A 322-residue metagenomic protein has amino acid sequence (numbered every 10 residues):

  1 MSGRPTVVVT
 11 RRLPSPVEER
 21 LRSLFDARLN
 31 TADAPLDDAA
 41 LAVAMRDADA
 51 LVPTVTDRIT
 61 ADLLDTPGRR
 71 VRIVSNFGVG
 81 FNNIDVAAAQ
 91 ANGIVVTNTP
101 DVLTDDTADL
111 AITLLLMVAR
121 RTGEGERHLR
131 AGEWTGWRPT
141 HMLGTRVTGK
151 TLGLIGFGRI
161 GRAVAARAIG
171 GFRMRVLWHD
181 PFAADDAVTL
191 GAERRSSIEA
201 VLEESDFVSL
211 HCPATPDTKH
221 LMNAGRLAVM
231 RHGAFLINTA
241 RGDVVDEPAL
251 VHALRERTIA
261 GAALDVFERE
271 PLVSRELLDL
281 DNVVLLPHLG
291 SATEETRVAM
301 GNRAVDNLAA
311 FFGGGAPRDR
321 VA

Functional and structural regions predicted by a protein language model:
M1-T97, N223: An N-terminal-biased, well-structured beta-alpha scaffold segment characteristic of Rossmann-like dinucleotide-binding
R11, T54-V55, G78, L210-P213 (+2 more regions): Glycine-rich, N-terminal phosphate-binding loop of Rossmann-like dinucleotide-binding domains
D49-A50, I73, F207, F235 (+2 more regions): Short, Asp-centered acidic motifs that coordinate Mg2+ and/or phosphate in catalytic or ligand-binding sites
I59-D62, L177, P181-E276: Rossmann-like adenosine-cofactor binding region
P67-R72, N92-I94, R173-M174, H232-A234 (+1 more regions): A short helix->loop->beta-strand "cap" motif at the edges of active sites that frequently abuts
V96, G233-A322: Rossmann-like dinucleotide-binding domain for NAD(H)/NADP(H)
P100-T151, A163-R167, G171: Phosphate-binding beta-alpha-beta segment of Rossmann-like dinucleotide-binding domains, i.e., the NAD(P)
F157-G158: Glycine-rich Rossmann-fold phosphate-binding loop(s) that bind the pyrophosphate of adenine dinucleotide cofactors
